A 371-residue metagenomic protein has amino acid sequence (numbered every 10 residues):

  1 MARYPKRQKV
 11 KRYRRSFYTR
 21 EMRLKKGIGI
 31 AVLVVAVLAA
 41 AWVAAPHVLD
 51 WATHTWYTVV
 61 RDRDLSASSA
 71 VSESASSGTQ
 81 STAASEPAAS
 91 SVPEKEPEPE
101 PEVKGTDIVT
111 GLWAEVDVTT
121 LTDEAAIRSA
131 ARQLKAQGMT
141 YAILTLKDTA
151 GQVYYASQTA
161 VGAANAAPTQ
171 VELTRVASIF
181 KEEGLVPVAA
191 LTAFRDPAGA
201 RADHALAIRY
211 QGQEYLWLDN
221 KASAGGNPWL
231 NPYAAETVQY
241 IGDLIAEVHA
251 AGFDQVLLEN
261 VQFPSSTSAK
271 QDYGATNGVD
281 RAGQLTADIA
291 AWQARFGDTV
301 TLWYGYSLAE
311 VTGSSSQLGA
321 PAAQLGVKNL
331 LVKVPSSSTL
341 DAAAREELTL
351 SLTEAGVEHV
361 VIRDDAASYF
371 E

Functional and structural regions predicted by a protein language model:
M1-K26: N-terminal Lys/Arg-rich, disordered targeting/topogenic segments
I28-P46: Hydrophobic membrane-insertion alpha-helices, especially the h-region of bacterial N-terminal signal peptides
A45-D50, A322-E371: Substrate-binding cleft of secreted/luminal carbohydrate-active enzymes
D50-V109: N-terminal, intrinsically disordered, polar/charged segments of Gram-positive cell-envelope systems that serve as
K104-A114, T119, F194-A246: Active-site-adjacent "subsite" loops/lids of carbohydrate-active enzymes
A125-V153, E247-E259, A322-V332: Catalytic domains of carbohydrate-active enzymes, especially glycoside hydrolases
D148-T192, S266-V300: Aromatic-lined substrate-binding rim segments of carbohydrate-active enzymes
V188-R195, V256-N260, V279-Q317, V357-A366: Aromatic-lined carbohydrate-recognition surfaces of secreted/lumenal glycan-active proteins
